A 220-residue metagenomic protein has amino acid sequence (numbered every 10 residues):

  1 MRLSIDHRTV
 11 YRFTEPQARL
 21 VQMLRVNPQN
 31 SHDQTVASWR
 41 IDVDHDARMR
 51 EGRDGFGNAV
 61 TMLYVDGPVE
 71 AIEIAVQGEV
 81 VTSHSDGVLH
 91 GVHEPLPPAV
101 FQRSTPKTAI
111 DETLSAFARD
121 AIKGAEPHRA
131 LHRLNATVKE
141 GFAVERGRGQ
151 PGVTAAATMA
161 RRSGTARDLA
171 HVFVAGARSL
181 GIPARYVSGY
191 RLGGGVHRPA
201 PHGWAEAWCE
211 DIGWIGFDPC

Functional and structural regions predicted by a protein language model:
M1-A116: Linear, non-domain "peripheral" regions
L3, L24-V26, A136-G141, D168: Short acidic/polar alpha-helix capping motifs at helix-coil junctions
N27-V36, A160-T165, H171-F173: Short low-complexity stretches enriched in small and charged residues
R53, A160, R185: Short glycine- and Lys/Arg-enriched binding-loop motifs that mark or flank ligand-binding interfaces
G57, A166-R167: Glycine-centered small-residue hotspots that permit tight backbone geometry or close packing
V80-H84, L89-H90, P95-G164, V172: Secondary-structure boundary elements
A136, D168-C220: Hydrophobic/aromatic-rich core segments of domains that either
